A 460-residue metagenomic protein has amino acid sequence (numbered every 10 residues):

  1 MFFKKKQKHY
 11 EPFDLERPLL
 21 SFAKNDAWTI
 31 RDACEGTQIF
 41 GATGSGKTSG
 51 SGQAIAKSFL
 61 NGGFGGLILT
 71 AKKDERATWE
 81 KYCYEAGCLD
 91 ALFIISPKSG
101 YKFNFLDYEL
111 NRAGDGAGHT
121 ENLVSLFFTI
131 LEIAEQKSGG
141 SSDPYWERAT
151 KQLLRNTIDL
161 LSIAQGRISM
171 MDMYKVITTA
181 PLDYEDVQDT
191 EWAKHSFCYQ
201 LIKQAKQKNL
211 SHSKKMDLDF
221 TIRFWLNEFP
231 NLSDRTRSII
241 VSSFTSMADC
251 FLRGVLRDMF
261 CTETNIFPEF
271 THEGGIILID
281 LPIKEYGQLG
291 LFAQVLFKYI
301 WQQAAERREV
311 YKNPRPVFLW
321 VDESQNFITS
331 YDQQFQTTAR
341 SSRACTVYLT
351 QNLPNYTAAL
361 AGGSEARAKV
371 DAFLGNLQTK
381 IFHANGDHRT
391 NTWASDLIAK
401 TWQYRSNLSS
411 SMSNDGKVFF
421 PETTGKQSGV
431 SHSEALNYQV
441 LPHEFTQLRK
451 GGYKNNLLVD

Functional and structural regions predicted by a protein language model:
F2-D14, P18-K24, W28-A344, E444-L458: P-loop NTPase motor domains
A71, L349-N352: Conserved H-loop
D74-R76, S99-Y101, L353-T357, R389-T390: Short gly/pro/ser/thr-enriched loop/turn and capping motifs at secondary-structure boundaries
S141, Y145-A149, D159, E269 (+3 more regions): P-loop NTPase motor core of the ASCE superfamily
P282, Q351-L353, N385: Histidine- and/or cysteine-centered catalytic micro-motif in compact active-site loops
